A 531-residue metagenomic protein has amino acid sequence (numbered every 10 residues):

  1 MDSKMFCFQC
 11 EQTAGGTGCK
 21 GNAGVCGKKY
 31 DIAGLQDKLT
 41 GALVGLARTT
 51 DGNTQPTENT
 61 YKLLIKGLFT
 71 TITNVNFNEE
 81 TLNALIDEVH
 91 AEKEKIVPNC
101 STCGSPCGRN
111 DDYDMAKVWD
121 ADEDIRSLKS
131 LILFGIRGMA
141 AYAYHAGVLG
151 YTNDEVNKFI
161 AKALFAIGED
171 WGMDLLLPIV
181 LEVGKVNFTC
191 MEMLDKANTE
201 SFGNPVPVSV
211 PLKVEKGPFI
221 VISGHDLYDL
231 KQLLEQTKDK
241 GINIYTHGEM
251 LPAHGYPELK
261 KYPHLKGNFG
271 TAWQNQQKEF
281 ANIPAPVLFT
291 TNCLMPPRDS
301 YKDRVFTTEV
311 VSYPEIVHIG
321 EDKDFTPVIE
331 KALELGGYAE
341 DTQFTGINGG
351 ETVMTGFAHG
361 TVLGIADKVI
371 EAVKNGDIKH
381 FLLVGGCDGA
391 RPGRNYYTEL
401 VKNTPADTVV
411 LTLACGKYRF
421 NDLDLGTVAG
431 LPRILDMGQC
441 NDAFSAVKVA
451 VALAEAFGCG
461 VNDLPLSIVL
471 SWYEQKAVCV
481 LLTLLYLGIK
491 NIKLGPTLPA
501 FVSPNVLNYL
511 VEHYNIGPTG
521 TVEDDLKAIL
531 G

Functional and structural regions predicted by a protein language model:
D2-I32, Q36-G45, T49, T54-Q55 (+2 more regions): Anaerobic metallocofactor- and corrinoid-dependent redox/one-carbon enzyme cores, especially those from methanogenesis
L43-S201: Electropositive, gly/pro-rich neighborhoods at or near active sites that engage anionic ligands
